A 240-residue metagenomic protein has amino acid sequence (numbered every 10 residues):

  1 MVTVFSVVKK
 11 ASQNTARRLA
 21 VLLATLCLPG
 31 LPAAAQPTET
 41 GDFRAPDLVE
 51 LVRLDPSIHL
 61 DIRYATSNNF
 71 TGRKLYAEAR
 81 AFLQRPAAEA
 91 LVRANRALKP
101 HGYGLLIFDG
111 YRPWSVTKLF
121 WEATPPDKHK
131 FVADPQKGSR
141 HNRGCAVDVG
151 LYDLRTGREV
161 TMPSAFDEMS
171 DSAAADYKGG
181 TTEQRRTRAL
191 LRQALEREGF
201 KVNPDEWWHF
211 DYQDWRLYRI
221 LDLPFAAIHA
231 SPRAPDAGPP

Functional and structural regions predicted by a protein language model:
V2-A20: Bacterial N-terminal signal peptides that target proteins for export
K10, P29-A33: A composition-driven signal for long, intrinsically disordered, charge-rich low-complexity tracts
R18-G30: Bacterial N-terminal signal peptides
P32-G110, F120-D205, D214-P240: Extracytoplasmic cell-surface/polysaccharide-interacting catalytic and binding patches
P113: Segments that shape or occlude catalytic/ligand-binding pockets
V116: Short, well-ordered surface patches within globular domains
F210: Conserved metal-phosphate-binding beta-hairpin within the catalytic cores of diverse ATP-dependent phosphoryl-transfer
